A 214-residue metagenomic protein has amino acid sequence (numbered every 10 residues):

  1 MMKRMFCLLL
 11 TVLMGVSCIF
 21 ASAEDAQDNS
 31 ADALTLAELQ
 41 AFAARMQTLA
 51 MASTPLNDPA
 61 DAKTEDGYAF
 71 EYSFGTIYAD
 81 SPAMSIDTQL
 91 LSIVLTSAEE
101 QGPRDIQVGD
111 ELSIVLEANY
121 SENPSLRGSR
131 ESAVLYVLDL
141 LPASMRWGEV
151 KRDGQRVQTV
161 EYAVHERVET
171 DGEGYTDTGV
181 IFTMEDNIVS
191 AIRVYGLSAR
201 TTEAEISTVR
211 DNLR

Functional and structural regions predicted by a protein language model:
M1-N29: Gram-positive cell-envelope targeting signals
M14, V168-E169, A199: Short Gly/Pro-enriched loop/turn and capping motifs at secondary-structure junctions
S22-D153, Y175, T183-R214: Short helix/turn-capping signatures at newly exposed starts of structured segments
D66-Y68, G154-E166: Short, hydrophobic/aromatic-rich segments at coil-to-beta transitions
R167-V168, Y175-I181: Low-complexity, intrinsically disordered Gly/Pro/Thr-rich segments
